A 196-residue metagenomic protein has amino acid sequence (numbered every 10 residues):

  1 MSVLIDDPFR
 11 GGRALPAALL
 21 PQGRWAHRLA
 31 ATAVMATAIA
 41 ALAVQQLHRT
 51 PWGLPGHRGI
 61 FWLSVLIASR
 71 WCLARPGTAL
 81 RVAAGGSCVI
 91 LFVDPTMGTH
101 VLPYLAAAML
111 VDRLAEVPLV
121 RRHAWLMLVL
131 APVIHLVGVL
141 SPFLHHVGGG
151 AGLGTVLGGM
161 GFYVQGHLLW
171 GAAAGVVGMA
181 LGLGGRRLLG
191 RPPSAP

Functional and structural regions predicted by a protein language model:
S2-C72, G77: Hydrophobic transmembrane alpha-helices
D6, R121-P196: Membrane-embedded alpha-helical hairpins and interfacial helices in multi-pass inner-membrane proteins
R28-A36, I60, S64, P76-A84 (+3 more regions): Hydrophobic alpha-helical transmembrane segments
A30, Y104-M109, G150-T155: Short alpha-helical linear motifs
T37-Q45, V65, G86, I90 (+7 more regions): Alpha-helical transmembrane segments of multipass membrane proteins
A43-P55, G86-A115, H146-V147: Interfacial aromatic-anchored transmembrane helix boundaries in multi-pass membrane proteins
W52-G53, C72-L80, A108-A124: Hydrophobic alpha-helical transmembrane segments
A68-D94: Alpha-helical transmembrane segments with an aromatic anchor "belt"
